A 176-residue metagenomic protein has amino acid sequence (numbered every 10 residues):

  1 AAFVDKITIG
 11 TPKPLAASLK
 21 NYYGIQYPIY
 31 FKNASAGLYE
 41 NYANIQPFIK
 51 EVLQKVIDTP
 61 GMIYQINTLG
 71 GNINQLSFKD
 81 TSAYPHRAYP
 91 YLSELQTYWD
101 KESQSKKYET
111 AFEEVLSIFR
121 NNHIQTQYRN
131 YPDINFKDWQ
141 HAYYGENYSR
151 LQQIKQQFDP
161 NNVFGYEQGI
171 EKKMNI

Functional and structural regions predicted by a protein language model:
A1-I176: Soluble FAD-dependent oxygen oxidases
